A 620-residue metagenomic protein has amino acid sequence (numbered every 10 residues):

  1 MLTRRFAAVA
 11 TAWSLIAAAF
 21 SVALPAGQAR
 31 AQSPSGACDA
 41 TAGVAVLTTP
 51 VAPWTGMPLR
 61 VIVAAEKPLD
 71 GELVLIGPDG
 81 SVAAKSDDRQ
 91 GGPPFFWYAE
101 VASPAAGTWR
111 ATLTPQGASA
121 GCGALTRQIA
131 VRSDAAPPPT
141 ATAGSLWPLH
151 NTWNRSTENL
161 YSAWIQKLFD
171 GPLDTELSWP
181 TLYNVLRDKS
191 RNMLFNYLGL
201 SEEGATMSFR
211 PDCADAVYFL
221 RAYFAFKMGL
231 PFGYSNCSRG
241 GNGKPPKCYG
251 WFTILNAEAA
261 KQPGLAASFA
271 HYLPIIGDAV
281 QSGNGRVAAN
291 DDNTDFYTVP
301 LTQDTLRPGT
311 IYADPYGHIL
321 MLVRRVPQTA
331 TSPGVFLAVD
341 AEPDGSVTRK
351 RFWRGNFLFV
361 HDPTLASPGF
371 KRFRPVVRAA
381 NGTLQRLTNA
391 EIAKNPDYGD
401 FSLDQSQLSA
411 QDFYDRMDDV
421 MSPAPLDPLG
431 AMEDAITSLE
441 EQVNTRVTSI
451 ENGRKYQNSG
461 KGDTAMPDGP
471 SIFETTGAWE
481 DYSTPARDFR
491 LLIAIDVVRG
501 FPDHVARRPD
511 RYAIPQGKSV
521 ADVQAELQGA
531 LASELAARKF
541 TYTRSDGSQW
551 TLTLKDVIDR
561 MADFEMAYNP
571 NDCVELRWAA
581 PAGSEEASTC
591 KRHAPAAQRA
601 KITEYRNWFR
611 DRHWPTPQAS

Functional and structural regions predicted by a protein language model:
Q32-W54: Short, compositionally biased P/S/T/A/G/V-rich stretches that sit at domain boundaries
L47-T49, P58-E66: Short edge beta-strand/loop segments characteristic of extracellular beta-sandwich folds
K85-S86, S119-S133: Edge beta-strands of extracellular beta-sandwich domains
Q90-Y98: Aromatic sugar-binding surface patches on proteins that engage polysaccharides or sugar-phosphate polymers
E100-T108: Surface-exposed, short loops/turns at beta-strand junctions within beta-sandwich domains
A135-S268, P509, K518-S620: Active-site-adjacent structural elements in enzyme catalytic domains
Y249-P308: Conserved active-site-adjacent core of cysteine acyl-enzyme catalytic domains
S346-D522, E526, A530: Low-complexity, Gly/Ser/Thr/Pro-rich intrinsically disordered linker/tail segments
